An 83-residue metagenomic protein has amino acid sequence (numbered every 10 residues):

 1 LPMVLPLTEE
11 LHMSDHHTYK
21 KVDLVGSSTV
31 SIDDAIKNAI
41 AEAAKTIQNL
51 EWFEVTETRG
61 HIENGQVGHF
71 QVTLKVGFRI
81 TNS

Functional and structural regions predicted by a protein language model:
L1-H12: Short, Lys/Arg-enriched N-terminal segments with co-localized hydrophobic residues within the first ~10-30 amino acids
S14-D15, N82: Short, charged, intrinsically disordered terminal tails
H17-W52: Short, well-ordered alpha-helical segments
D23, E54, T73-K75: Conserved beta-strand segments that form the floor/walls of ligand-binding pockets within enzyme and binding domains
Q48-I62: Charge-dense, low-complexity polyampholytic segments
T58-S83: A cross-kingdom feature marking charged/low-complexity
